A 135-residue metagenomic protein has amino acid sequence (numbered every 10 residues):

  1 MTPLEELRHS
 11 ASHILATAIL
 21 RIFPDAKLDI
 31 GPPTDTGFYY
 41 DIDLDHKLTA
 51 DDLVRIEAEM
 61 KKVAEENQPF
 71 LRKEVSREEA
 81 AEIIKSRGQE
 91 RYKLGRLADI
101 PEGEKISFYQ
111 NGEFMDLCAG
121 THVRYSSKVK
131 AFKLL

Functional and structural regions predicted by a protein language model:
M1-E6, A18, F23, K27-I30 (+1 more regions): Auxiliary tRNA-acceptor-end handling modules of aminoacyl-tRNA synthetases
P32-T34: Structural signature of FAD isoalloxazine-binding scaffolds in flavoprotein oxidoreductases
